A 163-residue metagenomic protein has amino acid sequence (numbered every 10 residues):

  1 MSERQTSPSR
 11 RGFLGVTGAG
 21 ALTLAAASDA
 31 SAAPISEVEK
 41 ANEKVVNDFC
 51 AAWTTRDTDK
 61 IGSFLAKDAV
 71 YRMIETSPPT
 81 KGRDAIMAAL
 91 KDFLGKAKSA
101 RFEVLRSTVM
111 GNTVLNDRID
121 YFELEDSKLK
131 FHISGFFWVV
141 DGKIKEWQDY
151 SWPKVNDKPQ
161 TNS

Functional and structural regions predicted by a protein language model:
M1-P8, G20: N-terminal secretory signal peptides
Q5-L14, S28: Twin-arginine (Tat) signal peptide motif
L14, E43, N47-C50, G62 (+1 more regions): Non-transmembrane alpha-helical segments in soluble domains of secreted/periplasmic/extracellular proteins
G15-E37, M73, P78, M87-S163: A beta-strand edge to alpha-helix "cap/lid" segment located at domain peripheries
A27-R56: C-terminal segment of N-terminal export signals and the immediately downstream linker at the start of the mature
R56-R72: Short, well-ordered alpha-helical segments enriched in acidic and aromatic residues
